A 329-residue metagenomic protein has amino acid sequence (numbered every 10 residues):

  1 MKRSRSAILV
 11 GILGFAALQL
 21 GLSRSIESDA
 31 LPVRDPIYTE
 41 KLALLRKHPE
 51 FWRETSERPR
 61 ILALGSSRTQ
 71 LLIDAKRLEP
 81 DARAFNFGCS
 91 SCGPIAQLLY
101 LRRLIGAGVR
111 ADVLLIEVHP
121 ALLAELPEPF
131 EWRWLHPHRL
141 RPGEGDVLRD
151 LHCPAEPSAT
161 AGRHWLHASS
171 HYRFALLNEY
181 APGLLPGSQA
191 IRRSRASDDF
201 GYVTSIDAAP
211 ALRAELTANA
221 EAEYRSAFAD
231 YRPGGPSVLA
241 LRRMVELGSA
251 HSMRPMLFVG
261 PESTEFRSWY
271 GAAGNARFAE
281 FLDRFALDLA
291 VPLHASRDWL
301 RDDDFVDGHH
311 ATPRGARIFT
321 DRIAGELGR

Functional and structural regions predicted by a protein language model:
R5-S25: Hydrophobic membrane-insertion alpha-helices, especially the h-region of bacterial N-terminal signal peptides
S25-K47: Alpha-helical transmembrane signal-anchor/signal-peptide segments
K41-I73: Short extracytoplasmic
A43-P49, G93-R102, R242: N-terminal post-signal-peptidase region of extra-cytosolic proteins
A63-L64, R68-P154: Membrane-embedded segments
E131-H251: Secreted/periplasmic serine-hydrolase-like ester/acetyl group-modifying domain
M244-Y270: Active-site segments of SGNH/GDSL-like serine hydrolases that catalyze O-acetyl group transfer/hydrolysis on lipids
G271-R329: C-terminal regions of proteins
